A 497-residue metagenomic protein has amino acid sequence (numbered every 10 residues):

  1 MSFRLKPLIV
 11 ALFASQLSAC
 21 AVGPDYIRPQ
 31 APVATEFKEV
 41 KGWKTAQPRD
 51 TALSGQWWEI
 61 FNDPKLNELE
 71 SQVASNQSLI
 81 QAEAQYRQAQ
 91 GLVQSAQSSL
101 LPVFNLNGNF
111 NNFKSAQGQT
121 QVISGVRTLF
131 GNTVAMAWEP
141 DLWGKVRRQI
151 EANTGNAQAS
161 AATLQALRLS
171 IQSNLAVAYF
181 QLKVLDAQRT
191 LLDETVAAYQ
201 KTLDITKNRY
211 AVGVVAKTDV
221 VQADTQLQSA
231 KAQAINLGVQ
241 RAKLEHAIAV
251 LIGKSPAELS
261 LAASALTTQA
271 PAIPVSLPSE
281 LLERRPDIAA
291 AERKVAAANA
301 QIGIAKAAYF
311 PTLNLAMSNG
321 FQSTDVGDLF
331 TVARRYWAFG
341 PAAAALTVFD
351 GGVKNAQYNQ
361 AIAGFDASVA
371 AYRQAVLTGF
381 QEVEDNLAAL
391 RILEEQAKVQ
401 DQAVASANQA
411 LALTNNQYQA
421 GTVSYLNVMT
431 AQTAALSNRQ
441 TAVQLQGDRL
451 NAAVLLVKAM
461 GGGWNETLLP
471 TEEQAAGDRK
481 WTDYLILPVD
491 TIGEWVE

Functional and structural regions predicted by a protein language model:
S2-S71, F130, T154, G238-E283 (+2 more regions): Terminal intrinsically disordered/low-complexity segments used for targeting and assembly
A21, V146, A162-L277, A389 (+5 more regions): Periplasmic alpha-helical coiled-coil/stalk elements that build and connect Gram-negative outer-membrane
D25-I27, Q56, N62-E68, I80-E83 (+8 more regions): Small/polar-residue-enriched beta-strand and adjacent coil segments characteristic of outer-membrane beta-barrel
I80-V93, Q97-S99, L192, V196 (+1 more regions): Long, contiguous alpha-helical "rod/stalk" segments
Y210-V214, Y418-T422, A459-G463: A short glycine-centered flexible hinge/capping loop motif at secondary-structure junctions
L329-A333, Q444, T467: Short proline/glycine-enriched turn/loop segments at secondary-structure junctions
T414-L450: C-terminal structured "cap/appendage" subdomains that terminate the fold
